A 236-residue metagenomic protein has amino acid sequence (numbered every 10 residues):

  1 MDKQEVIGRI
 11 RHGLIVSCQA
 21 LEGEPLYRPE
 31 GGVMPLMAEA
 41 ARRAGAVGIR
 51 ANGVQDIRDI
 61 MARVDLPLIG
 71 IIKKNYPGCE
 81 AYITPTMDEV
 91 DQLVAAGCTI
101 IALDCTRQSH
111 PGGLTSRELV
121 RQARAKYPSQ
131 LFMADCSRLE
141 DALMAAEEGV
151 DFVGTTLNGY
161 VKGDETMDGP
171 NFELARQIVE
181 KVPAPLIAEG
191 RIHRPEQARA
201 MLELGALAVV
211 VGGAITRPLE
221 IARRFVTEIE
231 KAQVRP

Functional and structural regions predicted by a protein language model:
M1-A95, K126-F132, E140-E148, E230: Conserved N-terminal beta1-alpha1 strand-loop-helix module at the mouth
M1-D2, L21-G23, R28, F172-P236: Alpha/beta catalytic cores of nucleotide-metabolism and tRNA/nucleoside-modifying enzymes
Q19-L21, R43, I72-P77, A96-H110 (+2 more regions): Glycine-rich phosphate-binding active-site loops on the catalytic face of alpha/beta enzymes
R28-P29, R50-I69, E80-M87, C105-A123 (+4 more regions): Active-site-adjacent beta->alpha loops and helix N-cap segments on the catalytic face of soluble alpha/beta enzymes
A51, F132-A134, L186-G190: Conserved hydrophobic beta-strand within the GNAT/NAT acetyltransferase core sheet that lines the active-site cleft
P111, P128-Q130, A184: Accessory recognition modules or surfaces
R124, P128-F152, L204-E230: Amphipathic, soluble alpha/beta structural segments
